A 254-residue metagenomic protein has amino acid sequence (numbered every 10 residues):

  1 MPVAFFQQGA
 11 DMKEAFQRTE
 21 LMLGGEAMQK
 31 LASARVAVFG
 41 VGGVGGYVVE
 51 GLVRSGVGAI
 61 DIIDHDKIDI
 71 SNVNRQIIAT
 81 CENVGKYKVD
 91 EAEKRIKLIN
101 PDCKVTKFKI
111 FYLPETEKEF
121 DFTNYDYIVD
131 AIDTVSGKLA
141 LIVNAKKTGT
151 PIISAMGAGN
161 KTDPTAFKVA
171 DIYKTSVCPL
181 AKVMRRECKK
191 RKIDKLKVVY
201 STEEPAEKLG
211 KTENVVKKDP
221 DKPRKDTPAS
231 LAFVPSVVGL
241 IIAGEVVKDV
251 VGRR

Functional and structural regions predicted by a protein language model:
F5-A37: N-terminal charged helix/coil linker that caps or initiates catalytic domains
F6-G9, K13, F120-Y125, T134-G137 (+5 more regions): Glycine-rich phosphate/adenylate-binding loop
V38-G40, I63: Conserved N-terminal Rossmann-fold NAD(P)-binding element of oxidoreductases
V44-G45: Hydrophobic/small residue at the entry helix of a nucleotide-binding pocket
R54-A59: Conserved S-adenosyl-L-methionine
I62-N100: Glycine-rich phosphate-binding loop and adjoining beta1-alpha1-beta2 segment of Rossmann-like nucleotide-binding folds
K109-E117: Conserved SAM/SAH-binding loop
